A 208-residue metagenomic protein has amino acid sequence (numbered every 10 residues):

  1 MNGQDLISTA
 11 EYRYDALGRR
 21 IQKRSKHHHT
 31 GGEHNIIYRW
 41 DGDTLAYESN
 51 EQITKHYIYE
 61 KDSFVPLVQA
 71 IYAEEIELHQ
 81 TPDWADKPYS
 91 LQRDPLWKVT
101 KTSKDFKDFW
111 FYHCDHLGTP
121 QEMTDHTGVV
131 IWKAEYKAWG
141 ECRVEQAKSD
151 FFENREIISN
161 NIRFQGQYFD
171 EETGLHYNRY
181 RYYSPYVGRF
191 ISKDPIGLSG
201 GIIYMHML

Functional and structural regions predicted by a protein language model:
M1-Q4, Q22-H28, Y47-Q52, V68-E74 (+2 more regions): Beta-turn initiation residues at beta-strand->coil junctions
M1-R13, L175: Surface-exposed extracellular loop regions of Gram-negative outer-membrane beta-barrel proteins
I7, K107, S159, G200-I202: Loop/turn position at the start of each blade in beta-propeller repeats
T9-R19, N35-T44, H56-F64, H79-R93 (+5 more regions): Aromatic-rich beta-strand edge motifs centered on tyrosine
D15, H27, E48-N50, E60 (+6 more regions): Acidic/polar residues at beta-strand termini and the immediately following turn/coil
R20, L45, P66-L67, P120 (+4 more regions): Hydrophobic "anchor" residues
K23, I71-E75, M123, E141-Q146 (+3 more regions): Short, low-complexity export/processing leader segments characterized by acidic and small residues
H29, E74-R179: A motif-centric feature for acidic-aromatic and gly/ser/thr-rich catalytic loops and repeats
